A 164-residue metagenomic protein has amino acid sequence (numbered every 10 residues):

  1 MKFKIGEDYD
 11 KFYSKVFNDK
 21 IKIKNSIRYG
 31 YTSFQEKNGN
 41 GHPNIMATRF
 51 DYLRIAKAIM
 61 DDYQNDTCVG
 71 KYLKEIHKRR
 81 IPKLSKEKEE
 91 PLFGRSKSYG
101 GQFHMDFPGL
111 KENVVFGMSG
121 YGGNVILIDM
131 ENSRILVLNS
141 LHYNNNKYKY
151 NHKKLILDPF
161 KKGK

Functional and structural regions predicted by a protein language model:
M1-F17, Y52-I59, S133-L136: Alpha-helical scaffold elements that line and support the substrate/ligand-binding pocket of soluble hydrolases
F3-H42, A47, Q64-T67: Active-site helix/loop module of the DD-peptidase/beta-lactamase fold, centered on the serine-lysine SxxK catalytic
Y9-D19, V69-K74, Y150-D158: Short alpha-helical "patches" and their helix-cap loops
V16, K20, I59-D62, R79-K83 (+2 more regions): Alpha-helix boundary/capping residues
K24-G30, P43, K78-L136: Active-site Gly/Thr loop motif
P43-N65, N124-S140: Active-site-proximal alpha-helical segments within enzyme catalytic domains
T48-F93: C-terminal amphipathic alpha-helical segment
V115-K164: Structured C-terminal helix/loop/strand segments within mature extracytoplasmic catalytic/sensor domains
